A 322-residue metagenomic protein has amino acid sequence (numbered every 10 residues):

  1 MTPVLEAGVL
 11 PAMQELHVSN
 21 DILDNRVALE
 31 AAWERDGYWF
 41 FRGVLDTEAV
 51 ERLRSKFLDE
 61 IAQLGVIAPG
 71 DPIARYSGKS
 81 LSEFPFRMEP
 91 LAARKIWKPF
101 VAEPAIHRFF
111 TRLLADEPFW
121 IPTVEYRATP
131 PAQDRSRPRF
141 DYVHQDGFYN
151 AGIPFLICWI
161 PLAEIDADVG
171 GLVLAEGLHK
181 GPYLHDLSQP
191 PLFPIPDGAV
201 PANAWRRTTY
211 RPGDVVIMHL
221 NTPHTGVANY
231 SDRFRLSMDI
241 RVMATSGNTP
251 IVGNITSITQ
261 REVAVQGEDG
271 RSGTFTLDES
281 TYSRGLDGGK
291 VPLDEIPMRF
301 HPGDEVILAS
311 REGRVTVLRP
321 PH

Functional and structural regions predicted by a protein language model:
T2-D36, R42-H144, Y149: Non-heme Fe(II)-dependent double-stranded beta-helix
T2-S19, Q63-D71, L187-S188, V215-I217 (+3 more regions): Non-heme Fe(II)/2-oxoglutarate
P131, A175-P182, R235, R241-S246: Short edge-strand/loop segments of extracellular domains
Y149-A167, T209, I240-A244: Short, conserved beta-strand element in jelly-roll/cupin
I165-T225: Double-stranded beta-helix
H185-P196, G273-D287: Short, basic/aromatic beta-hairpin or loop at an interaction surface
N248-T274, L286-H322: Short, flexible, surface-exposed loop segments at domain boundaries
